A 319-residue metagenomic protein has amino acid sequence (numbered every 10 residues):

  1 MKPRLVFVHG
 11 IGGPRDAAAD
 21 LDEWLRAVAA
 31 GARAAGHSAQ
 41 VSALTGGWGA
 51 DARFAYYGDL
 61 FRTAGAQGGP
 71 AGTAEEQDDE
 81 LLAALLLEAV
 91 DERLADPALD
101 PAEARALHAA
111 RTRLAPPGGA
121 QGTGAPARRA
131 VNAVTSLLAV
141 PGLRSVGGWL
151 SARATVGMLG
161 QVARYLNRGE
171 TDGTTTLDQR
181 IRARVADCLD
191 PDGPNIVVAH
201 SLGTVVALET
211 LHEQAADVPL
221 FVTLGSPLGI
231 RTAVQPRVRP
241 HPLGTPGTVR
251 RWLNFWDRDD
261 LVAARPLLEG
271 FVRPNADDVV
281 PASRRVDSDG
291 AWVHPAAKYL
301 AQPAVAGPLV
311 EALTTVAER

Functional and structural regions predicted by a protein language model:
M1-G58, R62-G68, Q121-V198, T204-R319: Lipid deacylating catalytic domains
T45-P116: N-terminal accessory alpha/beta regions
